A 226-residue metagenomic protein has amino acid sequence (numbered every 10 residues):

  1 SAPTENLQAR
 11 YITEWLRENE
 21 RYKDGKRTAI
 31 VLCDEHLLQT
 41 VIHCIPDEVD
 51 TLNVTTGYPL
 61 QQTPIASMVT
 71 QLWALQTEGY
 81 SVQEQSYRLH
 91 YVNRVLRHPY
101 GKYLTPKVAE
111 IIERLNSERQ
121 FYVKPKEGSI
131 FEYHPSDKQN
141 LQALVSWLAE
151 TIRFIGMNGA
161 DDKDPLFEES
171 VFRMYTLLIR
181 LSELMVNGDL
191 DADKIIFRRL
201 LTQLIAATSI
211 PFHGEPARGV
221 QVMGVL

Functional and structural regions predicted by a protein language model:
S1-L226: Polyanion-engaging groove/track-forming segments
